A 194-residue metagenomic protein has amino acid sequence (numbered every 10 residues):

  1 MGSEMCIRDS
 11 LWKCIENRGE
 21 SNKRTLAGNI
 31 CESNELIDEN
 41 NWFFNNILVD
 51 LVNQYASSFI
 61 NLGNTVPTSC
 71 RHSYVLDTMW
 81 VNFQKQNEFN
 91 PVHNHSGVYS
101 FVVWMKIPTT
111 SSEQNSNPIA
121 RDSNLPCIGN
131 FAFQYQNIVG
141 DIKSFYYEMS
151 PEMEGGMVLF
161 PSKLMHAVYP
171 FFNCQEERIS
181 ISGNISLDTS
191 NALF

Functional and structural regions predicted by a protein language model:
M1-I7: Short, small-residue-biased leader/transition segments that mark boundaries at the very start of proteins
I15-K23, E154, T189: Long protein-protein interaction modules used by eukaryotic assembly/scaffold proteins
L26-G97: Signature of the catalytic double-stranded beta-helix
T78-M157, E176, N191: Catalytic core of non-heme Fe(II) oxygenases with the double-stranded beta-helix
N90-H93, H166-F172: Short beta-strand His + acidic residue motifs that chelate non-heme Fe in jelly-roll/DSBH and cupin folds
F171-I181: Short, compositionally biased
G183-F194: Double-stranded beta-helix
